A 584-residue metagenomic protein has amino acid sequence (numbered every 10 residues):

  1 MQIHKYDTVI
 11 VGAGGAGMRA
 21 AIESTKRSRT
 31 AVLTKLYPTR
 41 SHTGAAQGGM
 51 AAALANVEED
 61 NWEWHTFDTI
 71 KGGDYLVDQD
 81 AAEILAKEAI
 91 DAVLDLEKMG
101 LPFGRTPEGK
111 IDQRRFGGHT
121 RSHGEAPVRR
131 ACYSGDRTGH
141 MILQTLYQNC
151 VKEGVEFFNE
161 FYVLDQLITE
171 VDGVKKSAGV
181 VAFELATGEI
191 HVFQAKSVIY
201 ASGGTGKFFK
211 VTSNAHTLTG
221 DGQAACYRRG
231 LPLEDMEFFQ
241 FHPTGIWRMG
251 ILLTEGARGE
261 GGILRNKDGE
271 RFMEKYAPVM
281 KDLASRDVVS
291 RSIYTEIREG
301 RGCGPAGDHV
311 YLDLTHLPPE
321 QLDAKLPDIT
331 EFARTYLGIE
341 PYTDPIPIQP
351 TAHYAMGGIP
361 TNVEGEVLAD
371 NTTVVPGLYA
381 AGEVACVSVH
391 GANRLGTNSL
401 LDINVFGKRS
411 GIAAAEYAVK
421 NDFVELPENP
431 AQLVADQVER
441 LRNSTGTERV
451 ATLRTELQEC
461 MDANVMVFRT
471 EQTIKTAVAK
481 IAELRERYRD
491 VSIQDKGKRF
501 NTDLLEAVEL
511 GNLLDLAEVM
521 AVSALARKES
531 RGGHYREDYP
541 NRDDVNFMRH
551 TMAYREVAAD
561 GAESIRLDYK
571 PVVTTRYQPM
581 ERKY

Functional and structural regions predicted by a protein language model:
M1-Y6, G15, E23, Y37-T39 (+11 more regions): Glycine- and aromatic-enriched mobile tails/lids
T8-V32: N-terminal Rossmann-like FAD-binding beta1-loop-alpha1 element of flavoenzymes
A52-L85: Glycine-rich active-site loop/strand segments that organize a redox cofactor
V77-I90, R129-Q148, F158, T212-G220 (+3 more regions): Short beta-strand to alpha-helix junction loop
E97-E189, Q194, A201, H242-M249 (+1 more regions): Conserved redox-cofactor binding core of oxidoreductases
D165-V192, E340-V387: FAD-site-proximal beta/loop scaffold in flavoenzymes
S197-I251, G304, G396-A413: Glycine-rich loop(s) and the adjacent beta-strand/alpha-helix scaffold that form part
A225, L231-P347, A413-V419, E459: An anion/pyrophosphate-binding glycine-rich loop and adjacent beta-alpha core in soluble alpha-beta enzymes
